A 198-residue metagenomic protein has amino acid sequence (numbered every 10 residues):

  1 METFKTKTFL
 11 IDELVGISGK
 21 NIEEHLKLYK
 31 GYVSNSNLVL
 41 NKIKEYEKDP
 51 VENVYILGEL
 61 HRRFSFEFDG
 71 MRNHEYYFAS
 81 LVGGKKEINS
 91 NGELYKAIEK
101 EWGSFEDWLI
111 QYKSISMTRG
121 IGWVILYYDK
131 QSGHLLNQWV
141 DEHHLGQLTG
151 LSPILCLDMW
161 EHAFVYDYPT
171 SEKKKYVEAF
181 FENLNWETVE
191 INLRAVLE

Functional and structural regions predicted by a protein language model:
M1-E198: Feature for soluble, non-membrane regions of globular proteins
